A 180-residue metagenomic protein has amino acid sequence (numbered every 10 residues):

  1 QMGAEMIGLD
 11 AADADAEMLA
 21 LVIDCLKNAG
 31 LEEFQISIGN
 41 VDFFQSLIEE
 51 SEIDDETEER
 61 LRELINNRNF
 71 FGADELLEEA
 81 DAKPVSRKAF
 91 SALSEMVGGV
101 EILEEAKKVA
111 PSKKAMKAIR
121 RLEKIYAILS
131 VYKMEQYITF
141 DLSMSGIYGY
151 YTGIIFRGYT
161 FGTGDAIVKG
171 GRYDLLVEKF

Functional and structural regions predicted by a protein language model:
Q1-E32, L76-F180: Positively charged, Gly/Ser-enriched RNA/tRNA-binding surfaces
M2, I38-S46: Short, conserved phosphate-binding/catalytic loop or strand-edge motifs used in phosphoryl-/nucleotidyl-transfer
I23-L26, Q45, R62: Short, well-ordered alpha-helical packing segments
G30-I36, E56-E59: Short secondary-structure capping/junction motifs at helix and strand boundaries
S37-I38, D141: Active-site-adjacent beta-strand anchor residues
D42-F43, L64, S145-G146: Short secondary-structure capping/turn micro-motifs that flank functional sites
Q45-D55, G149-F156: Short glycine/threonine-rich loop-to-helix capping motif typified by GTGT followed within a few residues by an Asp-Pro
I53-L76, M134: Acidic, His- and aromatic-enriched active-site or binding-groove loops in soluble protein domains that engage sugars
